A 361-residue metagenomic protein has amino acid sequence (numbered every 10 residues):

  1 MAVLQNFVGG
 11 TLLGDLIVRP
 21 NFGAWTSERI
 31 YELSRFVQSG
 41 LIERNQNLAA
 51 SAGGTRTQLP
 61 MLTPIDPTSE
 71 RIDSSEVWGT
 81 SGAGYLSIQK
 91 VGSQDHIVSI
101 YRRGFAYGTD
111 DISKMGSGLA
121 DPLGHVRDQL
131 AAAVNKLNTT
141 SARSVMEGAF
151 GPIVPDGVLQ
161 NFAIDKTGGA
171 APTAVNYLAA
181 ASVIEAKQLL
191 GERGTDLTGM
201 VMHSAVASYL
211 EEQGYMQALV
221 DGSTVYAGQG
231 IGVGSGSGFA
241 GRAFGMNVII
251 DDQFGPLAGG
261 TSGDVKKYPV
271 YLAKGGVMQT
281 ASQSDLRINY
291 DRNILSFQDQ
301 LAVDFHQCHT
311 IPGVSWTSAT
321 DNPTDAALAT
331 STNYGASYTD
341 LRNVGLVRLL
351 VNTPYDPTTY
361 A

Functional and structural regions predicted by a protein language model:
A2-L41, N161, D165-L178, E185 (+1 more regions): Sequence/fold signature of self-assembling virion shell proteins
R35-R103: Assembly/oligomerization interface modules of large self-assembling protein complexes
T55, G84-R103, G108-D111, G118 (+4 more regions): Generic hydrophobic, aliphatic-rich segments that mediate packing or membrane embedding
R56, T195-T198, Q298: Short, surface-exposed beta-edge/turn micro-motifs
T109-E192, G335, T339-L350, P354 (+1 more regions): Alpha-helical scaffold segments that mediate packing/assembly in large oligomeric complexes
E192-L197, G241-A243: Short gly/pro-enriched beta-turn/loop segments at secondary-structure junctions
T195-E211: Beta-edge loop/turn motif
